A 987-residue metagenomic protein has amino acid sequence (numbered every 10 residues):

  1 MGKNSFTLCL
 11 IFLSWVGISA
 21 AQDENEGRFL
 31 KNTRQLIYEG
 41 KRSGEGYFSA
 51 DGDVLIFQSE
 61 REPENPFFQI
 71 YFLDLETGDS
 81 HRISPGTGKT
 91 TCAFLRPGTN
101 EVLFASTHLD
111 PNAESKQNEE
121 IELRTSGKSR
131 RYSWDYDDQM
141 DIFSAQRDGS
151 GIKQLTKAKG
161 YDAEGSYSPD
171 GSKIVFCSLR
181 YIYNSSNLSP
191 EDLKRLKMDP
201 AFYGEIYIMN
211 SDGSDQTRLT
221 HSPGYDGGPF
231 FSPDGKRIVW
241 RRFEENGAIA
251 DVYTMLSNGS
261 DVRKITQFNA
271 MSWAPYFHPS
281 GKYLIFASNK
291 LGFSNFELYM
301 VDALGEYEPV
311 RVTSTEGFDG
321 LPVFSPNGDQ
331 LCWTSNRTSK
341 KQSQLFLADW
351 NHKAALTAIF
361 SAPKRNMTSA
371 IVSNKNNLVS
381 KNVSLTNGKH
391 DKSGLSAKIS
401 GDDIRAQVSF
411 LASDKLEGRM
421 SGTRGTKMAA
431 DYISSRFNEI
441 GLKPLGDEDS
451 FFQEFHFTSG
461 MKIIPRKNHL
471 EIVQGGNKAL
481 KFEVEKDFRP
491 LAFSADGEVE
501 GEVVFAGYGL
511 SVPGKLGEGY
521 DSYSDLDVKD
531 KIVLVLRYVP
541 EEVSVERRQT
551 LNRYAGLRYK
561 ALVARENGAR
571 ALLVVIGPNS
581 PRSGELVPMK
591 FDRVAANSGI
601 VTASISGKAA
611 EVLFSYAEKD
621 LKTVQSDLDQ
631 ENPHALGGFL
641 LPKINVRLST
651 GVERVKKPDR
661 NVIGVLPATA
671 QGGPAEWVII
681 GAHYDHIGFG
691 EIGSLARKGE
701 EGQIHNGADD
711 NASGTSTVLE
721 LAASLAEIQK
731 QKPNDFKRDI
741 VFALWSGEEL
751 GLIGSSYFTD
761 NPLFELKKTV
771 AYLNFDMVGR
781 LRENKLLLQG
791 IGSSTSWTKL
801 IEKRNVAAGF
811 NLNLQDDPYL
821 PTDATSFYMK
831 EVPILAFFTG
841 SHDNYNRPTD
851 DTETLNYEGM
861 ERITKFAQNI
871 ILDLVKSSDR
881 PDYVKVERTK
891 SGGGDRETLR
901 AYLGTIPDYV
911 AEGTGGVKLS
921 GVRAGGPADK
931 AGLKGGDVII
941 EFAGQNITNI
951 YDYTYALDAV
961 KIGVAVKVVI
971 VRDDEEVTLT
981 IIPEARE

Functional and structural regions predicted by a protein language model:
G40-K41, Q58-I70, P85-T90, A105-I142 (+11 more regions): A flexible loop/linker signature enriched in serine peptidases of the S9 family
A50-D51, P97-G98, P169-D170, P233-D234 (+2 more regions): Residue-level detector of Asp-centered blade-edge/turn motifs that repeat once per structural unit in beta-propeller
T368-V379, F866, V875-E987: C-terminal recognition in membrane/secretory proteostasis and scaffolding
S396, V473-G476, E483-D525, N597-G707 (+2 more regions): Soluble metallo-hydrolase cores and metallopeptidase-like ectodomains found primarily in the secretory/periplasmic
K398-L416, S421-P444, D525-D527, K531-A555 (+2 more regions): Catalytic-core environment of secreted peptidases
E417-V545, L640-K643, T650-R654, P658-N661 (+2 more regions): Noncatalytic luminal/extracellular "stalk/propeptide" segments of secretory-pathway proteins
G475-E485, A495, G501, D530 (+4 more regions): Metal-dependent peptidase/peptidase-like ectodomains
